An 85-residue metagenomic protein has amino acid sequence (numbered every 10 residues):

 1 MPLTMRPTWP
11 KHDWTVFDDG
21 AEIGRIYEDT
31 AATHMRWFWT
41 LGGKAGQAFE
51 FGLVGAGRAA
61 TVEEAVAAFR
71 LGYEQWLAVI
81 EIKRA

Functional and structural regions predicted by a protein language model:
M1-F38, V66-A67, E74, I82: Short N-terminal "domain-start" leader segments that mark the transition from disordered tails or signal peptides into
A32-H34, G42-A45, E50, Q75 (+1 more regions): Contiguous segments within soluble domain cores/interaction surfaces
G42-E64: A short, exposed loop/beta-hairpin motif centered on an aromatic-Gly-Thr core
R58-L77: A short, charged, amphipathic alpha-helix used as a generic interaction element across diverse proteins
V79-A85: Intrinsically disordered, low-complexity charged/polar segments
